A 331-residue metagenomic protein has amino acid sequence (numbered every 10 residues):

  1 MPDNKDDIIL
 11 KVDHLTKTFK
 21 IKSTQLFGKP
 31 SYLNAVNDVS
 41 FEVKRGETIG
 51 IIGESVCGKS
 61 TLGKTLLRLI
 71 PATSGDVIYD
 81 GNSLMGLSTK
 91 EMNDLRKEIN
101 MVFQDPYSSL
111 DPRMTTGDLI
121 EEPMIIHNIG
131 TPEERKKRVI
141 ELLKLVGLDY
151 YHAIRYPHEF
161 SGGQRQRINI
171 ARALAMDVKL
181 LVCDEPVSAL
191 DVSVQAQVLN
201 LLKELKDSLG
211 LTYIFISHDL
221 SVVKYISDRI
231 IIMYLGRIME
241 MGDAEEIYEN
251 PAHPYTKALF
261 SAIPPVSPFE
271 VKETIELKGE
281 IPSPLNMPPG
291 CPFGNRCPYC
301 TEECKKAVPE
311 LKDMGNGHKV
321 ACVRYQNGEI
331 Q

Functional and structural regions predicted by a protein language model:
K5-I8, I21-F27, D243-Q331: Short catalytic/signature loops enriched in Gly
L26-K29, L84-N100, I126, E246-P251 (+1 more regions): ABC ATPase NBD coupling module
L67: Helix-to-loop junction immediately C-terminal to a conserved catalytic motif
G75-S83: Conserved ABC transporter NBD signature motif
S83, E133-Y151, L180, F260-S261: Conserved ABC ATPase "signature" region
Y156-F160, Q164: Conserved ABC ATPase signature
V182, P186-L190, V194-K272: P-loop NTP-binding/switch modules centered on Walker-like glycine-rich loops
